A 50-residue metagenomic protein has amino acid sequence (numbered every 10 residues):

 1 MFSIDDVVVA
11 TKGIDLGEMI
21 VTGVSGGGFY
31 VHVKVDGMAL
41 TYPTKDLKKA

Functional and structural regions predicted by a protein language model:
S3-A50: Basic/aromatic-rich interaction segments and small domains that mediate binding to polyanionic partners
